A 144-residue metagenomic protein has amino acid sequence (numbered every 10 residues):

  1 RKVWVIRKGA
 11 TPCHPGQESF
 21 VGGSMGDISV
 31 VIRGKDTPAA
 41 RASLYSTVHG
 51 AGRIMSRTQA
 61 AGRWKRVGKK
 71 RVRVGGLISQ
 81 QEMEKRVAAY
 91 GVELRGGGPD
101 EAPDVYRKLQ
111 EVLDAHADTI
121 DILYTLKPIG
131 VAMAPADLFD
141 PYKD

Functional and structural regions predicted by a protein language model:
R1-D144: Domain-length cofactor-binding catalytic modules of enzymes
